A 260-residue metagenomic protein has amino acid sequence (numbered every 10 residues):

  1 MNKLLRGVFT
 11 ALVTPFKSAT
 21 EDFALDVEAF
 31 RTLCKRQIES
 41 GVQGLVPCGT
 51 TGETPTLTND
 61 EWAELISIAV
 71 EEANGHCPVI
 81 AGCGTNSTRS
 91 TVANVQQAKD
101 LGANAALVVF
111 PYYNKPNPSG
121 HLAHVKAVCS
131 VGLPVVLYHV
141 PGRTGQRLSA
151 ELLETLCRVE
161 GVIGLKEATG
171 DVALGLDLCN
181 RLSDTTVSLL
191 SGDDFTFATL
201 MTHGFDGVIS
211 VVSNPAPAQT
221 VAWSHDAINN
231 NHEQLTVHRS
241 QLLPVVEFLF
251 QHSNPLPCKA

Functional and structural regions predicted by a protein language model:
N2-R147: Active-site beta->alpha loop and helix N-cap motifs at the rims of alpha/beta catalytic domains
L65-I68, V95-L101, S183-V187, I209 (+1 more regions): Short, charged low-complexity intrinsically disordered segments located at boundaries of structured domains
V131, R143-S253: Catalytic alpha/beta core domains of metabolic enzymes, predominantly
